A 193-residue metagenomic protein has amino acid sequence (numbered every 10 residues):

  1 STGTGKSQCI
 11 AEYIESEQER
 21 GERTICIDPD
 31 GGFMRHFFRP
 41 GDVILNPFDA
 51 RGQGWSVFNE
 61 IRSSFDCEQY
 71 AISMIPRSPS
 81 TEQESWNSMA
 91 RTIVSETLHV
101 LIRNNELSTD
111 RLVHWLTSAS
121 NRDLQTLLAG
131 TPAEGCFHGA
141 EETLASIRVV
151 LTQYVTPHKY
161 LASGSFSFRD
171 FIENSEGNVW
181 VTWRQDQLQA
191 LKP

Functional and structural regions predicted by a protein language model:
S1-T4, Q8-P193: P-loop NTPase motor domains
